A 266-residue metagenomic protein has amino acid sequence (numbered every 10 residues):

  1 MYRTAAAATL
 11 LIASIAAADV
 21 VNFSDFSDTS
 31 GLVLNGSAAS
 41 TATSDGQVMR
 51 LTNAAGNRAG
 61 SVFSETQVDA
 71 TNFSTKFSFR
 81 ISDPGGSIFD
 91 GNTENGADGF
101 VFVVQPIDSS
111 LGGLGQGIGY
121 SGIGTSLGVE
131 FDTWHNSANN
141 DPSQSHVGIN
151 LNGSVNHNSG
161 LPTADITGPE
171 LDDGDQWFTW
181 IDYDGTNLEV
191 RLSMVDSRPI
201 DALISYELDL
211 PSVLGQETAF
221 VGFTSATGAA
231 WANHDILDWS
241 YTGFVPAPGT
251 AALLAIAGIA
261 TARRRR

Functional and structural regions predicted by a protein language model:
M1-A6, R266: Bacterial N-terminal signal peptides that target proteins for export
T4, T9, T250: Ser/Thr-centric signal marking residues that sit in or immediately flank functional binding/regulatory motifs
A13-I15: N-terminal signal peptide c-region/cleavage motif recognized by signal peptidases
A18-F244: Polar, low-complexity loop segments and adjacent catalytic/binding residues used for recognizing and processing sugar
P246-R263: A short, hydrophobic C-terminal helix/tail in secreted or cell-surface proteins
